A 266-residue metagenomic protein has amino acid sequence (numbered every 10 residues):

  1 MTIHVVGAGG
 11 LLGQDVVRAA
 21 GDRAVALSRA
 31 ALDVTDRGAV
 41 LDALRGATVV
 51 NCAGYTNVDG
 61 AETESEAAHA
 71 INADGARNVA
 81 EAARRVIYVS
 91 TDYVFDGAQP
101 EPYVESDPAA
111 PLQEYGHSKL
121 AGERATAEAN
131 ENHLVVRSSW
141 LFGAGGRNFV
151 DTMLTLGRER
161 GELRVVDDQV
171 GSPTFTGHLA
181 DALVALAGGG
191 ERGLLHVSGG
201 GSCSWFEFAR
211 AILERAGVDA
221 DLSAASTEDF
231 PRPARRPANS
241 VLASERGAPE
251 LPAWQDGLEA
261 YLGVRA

Functional and structural regions predicted by a protein language model:
T2-D22: N-terminal Rossmann NAD(P)H-binding glycine-rich loop of SDR-like oxidoreductase domains
V6, L27, C52-A53, V86-D92 (+2 more regions): SDR active-site strand-loop-helix element
A26, R37-I71: NAD(P)H-binding glycine-rich loop region in Rossmannoid oxidoreductase-like domains and their noncatalytic homologs
T63-I87: NAD(P)-cofactor binding segment of oxidoreductase domains
A70-G75, V94-V136, W140-L141: Catalytic helix-loop patch of NAD(P)-dependent Rossmann-fold dehydrogenases
A127-G171, G177-H178: NAD(P)-dependent short-chain dehydrogenase/reductase
A182, G189-P233, L262: Mid/C-terminal beta-alpha module of Rossmann-like enzyme folds, strongest in SDR-family dehydrogenases/epimerases
A220, R235-A266: C-terminal amphipathic/interface module of NAD(P)-dependent oxidoreductases and related NAD-binding regulators
